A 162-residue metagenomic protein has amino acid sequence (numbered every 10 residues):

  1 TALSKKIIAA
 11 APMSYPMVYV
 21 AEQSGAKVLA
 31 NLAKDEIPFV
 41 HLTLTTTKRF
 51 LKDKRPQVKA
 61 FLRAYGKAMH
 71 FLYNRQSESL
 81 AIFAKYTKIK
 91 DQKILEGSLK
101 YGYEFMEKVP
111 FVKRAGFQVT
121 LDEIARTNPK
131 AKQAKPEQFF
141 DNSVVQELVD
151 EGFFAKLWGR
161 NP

Functional and structural regions predicted by a protein language model:
T1-K88: Pocket-lining segment of extracytoplasmic ligand-binding domains
K5-A9, K27, K93, K130-P136: A local structural motif
S14, L32, L95, K135-P136: Short loop/turn and capping residues at structural boundaries
V20-A21, P38-F39, Y101-G102, D141-V144: Short secondary-structure boundary/hinge segments and terminal tails
T46, K52-D53, K108, K113-R114 (+2 more regions): Generic structural "secondary-structure junction" signal
K52-A134: Secondary-structure end/capping motifs
D122-P162: Conserved C-terminal helix/tail region of periplasmic/extracytoplasmic solute-binding proteins
